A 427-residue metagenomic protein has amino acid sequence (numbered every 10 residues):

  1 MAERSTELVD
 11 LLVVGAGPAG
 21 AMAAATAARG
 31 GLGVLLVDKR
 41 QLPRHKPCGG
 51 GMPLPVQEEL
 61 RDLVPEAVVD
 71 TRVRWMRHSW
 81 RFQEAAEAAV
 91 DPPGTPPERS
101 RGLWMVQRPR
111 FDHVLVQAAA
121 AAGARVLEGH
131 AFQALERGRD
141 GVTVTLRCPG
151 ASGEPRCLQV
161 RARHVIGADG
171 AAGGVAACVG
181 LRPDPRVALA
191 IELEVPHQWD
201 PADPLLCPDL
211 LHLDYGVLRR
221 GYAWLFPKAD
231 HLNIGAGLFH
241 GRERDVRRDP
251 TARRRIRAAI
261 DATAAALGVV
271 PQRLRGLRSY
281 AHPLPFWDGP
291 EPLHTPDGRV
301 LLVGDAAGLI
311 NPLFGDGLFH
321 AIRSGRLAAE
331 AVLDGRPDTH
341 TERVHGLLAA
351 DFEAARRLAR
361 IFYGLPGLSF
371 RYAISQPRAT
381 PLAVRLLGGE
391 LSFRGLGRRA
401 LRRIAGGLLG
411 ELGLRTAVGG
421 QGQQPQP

Functional and structural regions predicted by a protein language model:
M1-L11, R29-G30: Extreme N-terminal leader/targeting segments of oxidoreductases
L12, A16, A25-C48: Glycine-rich FAD pyrophosphate-binding loop
A16, G30, Q117-Q272, P292: Predominantly flavin-linked oxidoreductase catalytic cores and closely associated redox partners
G20-A21: N-terminal Rossmann-fold NAD(P) dinucleotide-binding loop
L54-V114: A conserved beta-strand/loop capping segment in the N-terminal third of enzymes that catalyze redox or closely related
H113, E128-H130, R278: Short loop/edge segments at beta-strand edges and connector loops that shape dinucleotide/nucleotide cofactor-binding
A134, H240-A331, D338-T339: FAD/FMN-dependent oxidoreductases across multiple families
E330-P427: C-terminal helical "tail/cap" subdomain of flavin- and related membrane-associated enzymes
